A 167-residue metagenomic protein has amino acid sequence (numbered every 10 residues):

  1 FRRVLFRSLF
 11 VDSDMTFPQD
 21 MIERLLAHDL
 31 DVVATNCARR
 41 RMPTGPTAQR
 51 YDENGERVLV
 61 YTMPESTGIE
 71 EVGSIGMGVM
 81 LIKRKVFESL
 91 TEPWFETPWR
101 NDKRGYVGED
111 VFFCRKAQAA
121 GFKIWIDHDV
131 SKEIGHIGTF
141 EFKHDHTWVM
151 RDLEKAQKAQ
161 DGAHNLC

Functional and structural regions predicted by a protein language model:
F1-L5: Short, small-residue-biased leader/transition segments that mark boundaries at the very start of proteins
F6-T16: Short beta-strand-to-loop acidic/aromatic patch adjacent to the donor-nucleotide binding site
R7, D31-V32, I124: Short, Asp-centered acidic motifs that coordinate Mg2+ and/or phosphate in catalytic or ligand-binding sites
V11-S13, N36-A38, D129: Active-site-proximal beta-strand/loop segments in catalytic clefts of secreted hydrolases
D12, D29, G121: Conserved functional loop/turn residues at catalytic and ligand-binding sites
D14, E23-A27, V149, E154: Polar low-complexity intrinsically disordered regions
P18-R100: Conserved catalytic core of nucleotide-sugar-dependent glycosyltransferases
K85, S89-C167: C-terminal catalytic/acceptor-binding lobe
